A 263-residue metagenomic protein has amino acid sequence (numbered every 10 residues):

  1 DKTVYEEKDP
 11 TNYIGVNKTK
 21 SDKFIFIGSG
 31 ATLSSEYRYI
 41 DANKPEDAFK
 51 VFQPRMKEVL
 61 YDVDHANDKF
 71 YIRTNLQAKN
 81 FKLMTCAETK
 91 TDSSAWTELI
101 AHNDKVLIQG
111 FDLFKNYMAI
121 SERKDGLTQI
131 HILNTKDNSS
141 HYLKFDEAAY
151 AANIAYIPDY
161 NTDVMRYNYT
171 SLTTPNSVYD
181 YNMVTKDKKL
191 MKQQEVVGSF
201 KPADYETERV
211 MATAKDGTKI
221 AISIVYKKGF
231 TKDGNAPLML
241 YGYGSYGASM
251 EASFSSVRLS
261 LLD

Functional and structural regions predicted by a protein language model:
D1, L33-Y39, A78-T85, G126-I132 (+1 more regions): Structural motif
D1-Y13, N17, N43-L60, A87-I108 (+3 more regions): Multi-bladed beta-propeller domains
T3, G15-E46: Gly/Pro-rich turn-and-neighbor structural signature
D9-G28, R55-R73, H102-Y117, A149-N168 (+2 more regions): Conserved beta-propeller blade repeats
N17, F26-I27, R38-Y39, V51 (+14 more regions): Structured core elements
G30, N75, R123, T170: Short loop/turn segments immediately following the C-termini of beta-strands
P45-E46, K69, K79, G126 (+3 more regions): Short acidic/polar mixed-charge low-complexity motifs
A152-D263: Serine-hydrolase catalytic core recognition
